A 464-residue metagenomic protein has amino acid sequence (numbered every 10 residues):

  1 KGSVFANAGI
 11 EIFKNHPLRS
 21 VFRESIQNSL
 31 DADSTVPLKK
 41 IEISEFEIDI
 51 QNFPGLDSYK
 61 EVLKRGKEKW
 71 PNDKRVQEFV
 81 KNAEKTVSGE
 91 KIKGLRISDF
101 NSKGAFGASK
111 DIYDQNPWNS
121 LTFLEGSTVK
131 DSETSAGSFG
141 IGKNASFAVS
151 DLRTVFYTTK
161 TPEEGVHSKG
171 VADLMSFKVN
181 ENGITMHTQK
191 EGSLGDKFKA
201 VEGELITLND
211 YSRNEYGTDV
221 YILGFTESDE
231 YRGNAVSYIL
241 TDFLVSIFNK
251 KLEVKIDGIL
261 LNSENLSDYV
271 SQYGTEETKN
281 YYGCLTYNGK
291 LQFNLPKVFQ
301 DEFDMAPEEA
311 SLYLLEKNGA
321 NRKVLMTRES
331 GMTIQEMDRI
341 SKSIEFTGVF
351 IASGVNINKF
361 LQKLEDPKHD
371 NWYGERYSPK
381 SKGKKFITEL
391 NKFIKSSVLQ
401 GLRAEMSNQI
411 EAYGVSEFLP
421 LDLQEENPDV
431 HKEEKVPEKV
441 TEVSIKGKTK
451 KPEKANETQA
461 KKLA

Functional and structural regions predicted by a protein language model:
K1-S98, G107-N116: Bergerat-fold GHKL ATPase/HATPase_c domain
D31, E45-I50, D99-G104, A145 (+4 more regions): Short, flexible loop/turn elements at secondary-structure junctions
V36-S58, V155-D196: Flexible phosphate/Mg2+-sensing switch loops adjacent to catalytic phosphate-binding sites
I50-Q51, N249-E277: Short, conserved secondary-structure transition motifs
R65-D73, I239-V254, P367-K392: Short, cationic low-complexity segments
N72-H167, V171-F177: Flexible ATP-lid and adjacent glycine-rich G1/G2 motifs of the Bergerat
M186-D257: ATP-binding catalytic core of ATPases
D229-Y231, N265, E277-A464: Charged regulatory segments coupled to nucleotide-binding catalytic modules in large multidomain enzymes
